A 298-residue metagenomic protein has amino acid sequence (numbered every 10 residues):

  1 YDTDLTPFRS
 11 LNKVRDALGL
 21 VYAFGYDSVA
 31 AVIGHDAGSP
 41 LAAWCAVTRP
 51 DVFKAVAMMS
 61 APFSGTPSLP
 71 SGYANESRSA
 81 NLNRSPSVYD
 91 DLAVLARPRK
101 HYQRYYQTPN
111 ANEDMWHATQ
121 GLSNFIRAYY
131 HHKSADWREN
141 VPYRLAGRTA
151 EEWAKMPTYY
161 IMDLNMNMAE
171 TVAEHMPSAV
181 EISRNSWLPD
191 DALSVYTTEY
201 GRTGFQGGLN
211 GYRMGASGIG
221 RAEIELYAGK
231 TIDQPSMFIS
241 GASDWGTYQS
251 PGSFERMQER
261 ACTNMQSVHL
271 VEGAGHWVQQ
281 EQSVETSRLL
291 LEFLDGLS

Functional and structural regions predicted by a protein language model:
Y1-I33, P40-Q266: Flexible "cap/lid" subdomain of the alpha/beta-hydrolase fold that forms the substrate-access gate
T263-S298: Catalytic active-site module of serine/aspartate enzymes centered on a nucleophile-bearing elbow/loop
